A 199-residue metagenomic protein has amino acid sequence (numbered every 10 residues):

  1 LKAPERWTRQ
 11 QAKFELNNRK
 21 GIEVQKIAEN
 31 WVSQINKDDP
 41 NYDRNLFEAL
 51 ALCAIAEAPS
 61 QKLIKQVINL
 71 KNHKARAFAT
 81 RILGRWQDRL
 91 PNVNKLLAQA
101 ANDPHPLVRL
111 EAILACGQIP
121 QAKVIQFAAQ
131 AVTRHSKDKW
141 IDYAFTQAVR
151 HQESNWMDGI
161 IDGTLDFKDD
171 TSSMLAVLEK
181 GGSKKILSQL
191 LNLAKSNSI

Functional and structural regions predicted by a protein language model:
L1-I199: Long, ordered, helix-rich scaffold segments
